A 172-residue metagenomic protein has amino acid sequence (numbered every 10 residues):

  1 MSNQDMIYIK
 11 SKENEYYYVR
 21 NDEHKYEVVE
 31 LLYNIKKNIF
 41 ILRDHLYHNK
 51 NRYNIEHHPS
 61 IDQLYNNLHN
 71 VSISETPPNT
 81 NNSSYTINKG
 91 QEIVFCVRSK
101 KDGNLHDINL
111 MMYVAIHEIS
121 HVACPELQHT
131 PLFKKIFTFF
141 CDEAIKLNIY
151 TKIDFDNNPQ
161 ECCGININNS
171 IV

Functional and structural regions predicted by a protein language model:
M1-M112, V122-V172: Active-site-proximal or metal-binding-adjacent scaffold patches in catalytic folds
E118: Walker B catalytic acidic pair
